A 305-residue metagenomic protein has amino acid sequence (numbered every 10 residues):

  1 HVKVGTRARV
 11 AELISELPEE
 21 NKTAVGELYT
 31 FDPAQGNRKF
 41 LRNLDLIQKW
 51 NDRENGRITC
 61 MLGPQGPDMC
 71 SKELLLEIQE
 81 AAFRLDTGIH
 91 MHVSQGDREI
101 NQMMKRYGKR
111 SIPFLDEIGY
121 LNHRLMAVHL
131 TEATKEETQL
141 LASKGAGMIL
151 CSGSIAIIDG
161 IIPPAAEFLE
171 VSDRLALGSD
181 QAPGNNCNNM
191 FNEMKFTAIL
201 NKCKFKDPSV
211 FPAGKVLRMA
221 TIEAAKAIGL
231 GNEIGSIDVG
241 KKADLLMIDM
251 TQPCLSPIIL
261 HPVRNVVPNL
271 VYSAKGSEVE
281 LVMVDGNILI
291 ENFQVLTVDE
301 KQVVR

Functional and structural regions predicted by a protein language model:
H1, L62, H92, A127 (+9 more regions): Divalent metal-coordination and catalytic microenvironments
K3-T131, E136: Metal-coordinating catalytic core of metallo-dependent amide/deamination hydrolases
L13-E16, Q95, S152-A156, Q181-P183: Short, acidic/turn-prone active-site loops that include or flank metal/cofactor- and phosphate-binding residues
D97-K109, E137-L141, D159-F168, N185-K202 (+2 more regions): Histidine/acidic-residue-rich catalytic or RNA/ligand-binding cores of hydrolases and nuclease-related proteins
E117-R124, A166-C254: His/Asp/Glu-enriched, well-ordered alpha-helical/loop segment that forms or immediately abuts the divalent-metal
T134-E136, L140-D173, L177-S179: A conserved active-site cap/scaffold subdomain adjacent to cofactor or substrate pockets
K242-V295: C-terminal cap of metal-dependent C-N hydrolases
F293-R305: Intein/HINT protein-splicing elements and their conserved insertion hotspots or analogous self-processing inserts
